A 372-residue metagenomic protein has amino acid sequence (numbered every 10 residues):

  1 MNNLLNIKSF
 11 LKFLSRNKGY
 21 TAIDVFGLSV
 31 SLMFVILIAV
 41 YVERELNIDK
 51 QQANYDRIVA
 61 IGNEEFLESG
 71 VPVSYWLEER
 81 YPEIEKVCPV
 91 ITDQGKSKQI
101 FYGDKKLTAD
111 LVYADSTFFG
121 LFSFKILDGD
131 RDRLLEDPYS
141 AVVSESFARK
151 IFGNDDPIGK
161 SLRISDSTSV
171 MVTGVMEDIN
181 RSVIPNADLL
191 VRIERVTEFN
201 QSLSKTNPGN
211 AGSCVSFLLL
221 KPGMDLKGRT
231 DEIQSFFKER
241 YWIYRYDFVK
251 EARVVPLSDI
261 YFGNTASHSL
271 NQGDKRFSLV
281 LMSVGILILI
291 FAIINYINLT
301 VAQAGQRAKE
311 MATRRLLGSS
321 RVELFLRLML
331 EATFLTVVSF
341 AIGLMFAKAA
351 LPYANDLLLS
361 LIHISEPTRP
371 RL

Functional and structural regions predicted by a protein language model:
L4-I23, G27, A292-L335: Intracellular coupling helices
L14, D24, E45, I61 (+12 more regions): Generic structural signal for small/hydrophobic residues in well-ordered secondary structure, especially within
N17-R44, A341: Short, strongly hydrophobic transmembrane alpha-helices
I38-S97, D110, E198, K205 (+4 more regions): Membrane-proximal extracellular/periplasmic loop immediately following the first transmembrane helix
V112-D128, A141-G273: Mid-to-C-terminal secondary-structure elements that act as membrane-proximal/extracytoplasmic interface segments
S269-I288: N-terminal membrane-entry
L344-I362: Short helix-loop junctions at transmembrane helix boundaries
H363-L372: Single conserved hydrophobic/aromatic residue that forms the stacking wall/gate of nucleotide- or nucleobase-binding
